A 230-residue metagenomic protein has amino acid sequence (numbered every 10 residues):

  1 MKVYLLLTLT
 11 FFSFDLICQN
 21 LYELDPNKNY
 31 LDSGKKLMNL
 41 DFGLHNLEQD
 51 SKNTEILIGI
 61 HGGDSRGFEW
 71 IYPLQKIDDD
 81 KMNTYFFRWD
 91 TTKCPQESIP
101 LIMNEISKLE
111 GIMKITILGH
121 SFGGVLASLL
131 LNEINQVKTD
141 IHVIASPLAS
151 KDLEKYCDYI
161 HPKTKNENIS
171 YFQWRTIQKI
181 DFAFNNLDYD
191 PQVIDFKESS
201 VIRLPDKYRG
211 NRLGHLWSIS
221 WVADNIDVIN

Functional and structural regions predicted by a protein language model:
M1, I17-Q19: Juxtamembrane and targeting peptides
M1-L7: Sec-dependent signal peptide recognition, specifically the positively charged N-region followed immediately by
Q19-M113: Active-site catalytic motif of lipid deacylating hydrolases and related acyltransferases
Y72, E97-L101, Y156, N186-Y189 (+1 more regions): Surface-exposed beta-strand edges and their flanking turn/coil or helix-capping segments
I77, F86-D181: Serine-dependent carboxylesterase/thioesterase catalytic core of lipase-like alpha/beta-hydrolase/SGNH enzymes
I160-N230: C-terminal catalytic-base region of ester-bond hydrolases, centering on the histidine of the charge-relay
